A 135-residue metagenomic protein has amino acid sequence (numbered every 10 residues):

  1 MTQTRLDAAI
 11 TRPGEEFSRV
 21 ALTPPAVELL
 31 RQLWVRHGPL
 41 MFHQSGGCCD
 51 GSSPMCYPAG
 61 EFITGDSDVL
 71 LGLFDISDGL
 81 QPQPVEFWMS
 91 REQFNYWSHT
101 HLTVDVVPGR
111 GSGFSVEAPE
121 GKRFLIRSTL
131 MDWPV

Functional and structural regions predicted by a protein language model:
M1-V135: Domain-level signature for proteins that mediate thiol-based redox and metal-cofactor handling
